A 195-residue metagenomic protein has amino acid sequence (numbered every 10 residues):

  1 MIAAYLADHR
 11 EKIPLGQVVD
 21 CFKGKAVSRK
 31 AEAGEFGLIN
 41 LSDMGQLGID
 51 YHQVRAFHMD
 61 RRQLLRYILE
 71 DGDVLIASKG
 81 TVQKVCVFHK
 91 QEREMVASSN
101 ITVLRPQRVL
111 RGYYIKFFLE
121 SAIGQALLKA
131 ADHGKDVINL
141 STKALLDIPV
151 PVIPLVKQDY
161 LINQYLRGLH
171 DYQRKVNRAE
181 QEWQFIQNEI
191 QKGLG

Functional and structural regions predicted by a protein language model:
M1-A26, D147, V152-G195: Non-catalytic DNA-recognition/assembly elements of restriction-modification systems
E11-S28, D43-D71: Sequence-specific dsDNA recognition surfaces
K30-F36, R55, Y67-L69, V87-S99: Short, surface-exposed loop/turn microsegments at beta-strand edges and helix-strand junctions
Q63-L64, Q91, K135: A structural connector/turn signal
S78-F117: A short beta-sheet element
M95-N100, G134-D159: A short glycine-rich beta-alpha junction/loop motif
G112-G134: Glycine- and charge-enriched low-complexity intrinsically disordered segments
